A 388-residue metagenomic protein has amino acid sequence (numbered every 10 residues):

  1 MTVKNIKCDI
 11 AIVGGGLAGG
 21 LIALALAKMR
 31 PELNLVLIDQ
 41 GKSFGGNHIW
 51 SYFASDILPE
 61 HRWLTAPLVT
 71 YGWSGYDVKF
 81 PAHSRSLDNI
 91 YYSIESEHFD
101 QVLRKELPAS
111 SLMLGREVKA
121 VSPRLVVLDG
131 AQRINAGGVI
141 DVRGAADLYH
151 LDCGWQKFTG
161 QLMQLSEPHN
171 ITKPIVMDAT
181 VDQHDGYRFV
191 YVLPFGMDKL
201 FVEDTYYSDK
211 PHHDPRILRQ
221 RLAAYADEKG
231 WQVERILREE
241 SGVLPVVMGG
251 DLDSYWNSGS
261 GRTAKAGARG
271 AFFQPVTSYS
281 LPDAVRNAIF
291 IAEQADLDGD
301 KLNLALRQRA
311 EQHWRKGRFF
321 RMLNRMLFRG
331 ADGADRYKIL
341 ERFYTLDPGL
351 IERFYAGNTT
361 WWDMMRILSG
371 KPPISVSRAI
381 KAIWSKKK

Functional and structural regions predicted by a protein language model:
V3-V36: N-terminal Rossmann-like FAD-binding beta1-loop-alpha1 element of flavoenzymes
A11-V13, I38, R133-A145, T263-A264 (+1 more regions): Short hydrophobic core segments
A25, M29, V36-A82, H98 (+2 more regions): N-terminal FAD cofactor-binding segment of flavoenzymes
R85-K105, V142, D209-Q220: Short beta-strand to alpha-helix junction loop
A109-R235, G250-L252: Predominantly flavin-linked oxidoreductase catalytic cores and closely associated redox partners
H184-Y187, L244-K265, R315, F319 (+1 more regions): FAD-binding beta-loop-beta segment adjacent to the flavin cofactor pocket
Y206, K210-I291: FAD/FMN-dependent oxidoreductases across multiple families
I289-K388: C-terminal helical "tail/cap" subdomain of flavin- and related membrane-associated enzymes
